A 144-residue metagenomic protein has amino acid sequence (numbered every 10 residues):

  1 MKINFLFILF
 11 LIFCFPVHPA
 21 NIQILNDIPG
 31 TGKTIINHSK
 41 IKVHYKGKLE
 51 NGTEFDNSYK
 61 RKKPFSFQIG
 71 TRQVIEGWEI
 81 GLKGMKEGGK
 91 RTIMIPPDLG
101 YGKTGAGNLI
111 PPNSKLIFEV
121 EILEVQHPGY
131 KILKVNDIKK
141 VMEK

Functional and structural regions predicted by a protein language model:
K2-L9, C14-K144: Cross-family detector of peptidyl-prolyl cis-trans isomerase
